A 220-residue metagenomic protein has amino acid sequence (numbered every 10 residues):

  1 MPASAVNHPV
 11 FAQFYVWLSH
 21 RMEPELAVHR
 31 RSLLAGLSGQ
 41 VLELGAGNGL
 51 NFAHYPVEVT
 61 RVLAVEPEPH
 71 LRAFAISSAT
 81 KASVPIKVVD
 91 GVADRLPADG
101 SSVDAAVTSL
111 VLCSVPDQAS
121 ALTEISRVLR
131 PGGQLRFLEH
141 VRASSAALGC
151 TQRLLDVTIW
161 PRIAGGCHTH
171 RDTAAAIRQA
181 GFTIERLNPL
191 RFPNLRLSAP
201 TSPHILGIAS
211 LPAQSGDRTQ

Functional and structural regions predicted by a protein language model:
W17-Q40, L50-H54: Conserved alpha-helix/loop element of class I SAM-dependent methyltransferases that forms part of the SAM/SAH-binding
L42-L44, N48-R95: Class I SAM-dependent methyltransferase SAM/SAH-binding core
D94-A106: A short acidic, Gly/Pro-enriched loop at the edge of an enzyme's catalytic core that lines a small-molecule cofactor
D104-D117: A short SAM/SAH-binding and catalytic strip from SAM-dependent methyltransferases
A119-P131: A short glycine-rich, Lys/Arg-flanked "PGG" loop and its adjoining helix->strand segment in the class I
G132-H140: Conserved beta-strand signature within the Rossmann-like core of class I S-adenosyl-L-methionine
G166-G181: Short alpha-helix
N188-Q220: Core SAM-dependent methyltransferase catalytic element
